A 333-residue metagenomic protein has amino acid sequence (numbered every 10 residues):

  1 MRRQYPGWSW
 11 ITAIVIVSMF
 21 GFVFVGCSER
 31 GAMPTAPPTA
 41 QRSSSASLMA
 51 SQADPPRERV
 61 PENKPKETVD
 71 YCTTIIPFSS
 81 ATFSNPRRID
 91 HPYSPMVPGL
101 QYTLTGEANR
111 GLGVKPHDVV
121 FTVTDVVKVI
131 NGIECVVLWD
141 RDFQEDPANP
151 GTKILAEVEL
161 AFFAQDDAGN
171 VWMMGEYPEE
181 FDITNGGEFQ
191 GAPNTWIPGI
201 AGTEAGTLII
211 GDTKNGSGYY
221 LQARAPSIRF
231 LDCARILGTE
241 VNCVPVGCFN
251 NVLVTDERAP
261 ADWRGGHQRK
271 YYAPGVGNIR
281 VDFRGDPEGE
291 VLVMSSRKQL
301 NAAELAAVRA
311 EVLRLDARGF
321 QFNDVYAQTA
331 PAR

Functional and structural regions predicted by a protein language model:
M1-W8: N-terminal secretory signal peptides that target proteins for export/translocation
S9-I16: Sec-dependent signal peptide hydrophobic core
F24-G26: C-terminal motif of bacterial Sec signal peptides marking the signal peptidase cleavage site
S28-R30: Bacterial signal peptide processing site
A36-K64: Post-signal peptide N-terminal segment of mature Sec-exported envelope proteins
P55-R333: Conserved functional acidic sites
